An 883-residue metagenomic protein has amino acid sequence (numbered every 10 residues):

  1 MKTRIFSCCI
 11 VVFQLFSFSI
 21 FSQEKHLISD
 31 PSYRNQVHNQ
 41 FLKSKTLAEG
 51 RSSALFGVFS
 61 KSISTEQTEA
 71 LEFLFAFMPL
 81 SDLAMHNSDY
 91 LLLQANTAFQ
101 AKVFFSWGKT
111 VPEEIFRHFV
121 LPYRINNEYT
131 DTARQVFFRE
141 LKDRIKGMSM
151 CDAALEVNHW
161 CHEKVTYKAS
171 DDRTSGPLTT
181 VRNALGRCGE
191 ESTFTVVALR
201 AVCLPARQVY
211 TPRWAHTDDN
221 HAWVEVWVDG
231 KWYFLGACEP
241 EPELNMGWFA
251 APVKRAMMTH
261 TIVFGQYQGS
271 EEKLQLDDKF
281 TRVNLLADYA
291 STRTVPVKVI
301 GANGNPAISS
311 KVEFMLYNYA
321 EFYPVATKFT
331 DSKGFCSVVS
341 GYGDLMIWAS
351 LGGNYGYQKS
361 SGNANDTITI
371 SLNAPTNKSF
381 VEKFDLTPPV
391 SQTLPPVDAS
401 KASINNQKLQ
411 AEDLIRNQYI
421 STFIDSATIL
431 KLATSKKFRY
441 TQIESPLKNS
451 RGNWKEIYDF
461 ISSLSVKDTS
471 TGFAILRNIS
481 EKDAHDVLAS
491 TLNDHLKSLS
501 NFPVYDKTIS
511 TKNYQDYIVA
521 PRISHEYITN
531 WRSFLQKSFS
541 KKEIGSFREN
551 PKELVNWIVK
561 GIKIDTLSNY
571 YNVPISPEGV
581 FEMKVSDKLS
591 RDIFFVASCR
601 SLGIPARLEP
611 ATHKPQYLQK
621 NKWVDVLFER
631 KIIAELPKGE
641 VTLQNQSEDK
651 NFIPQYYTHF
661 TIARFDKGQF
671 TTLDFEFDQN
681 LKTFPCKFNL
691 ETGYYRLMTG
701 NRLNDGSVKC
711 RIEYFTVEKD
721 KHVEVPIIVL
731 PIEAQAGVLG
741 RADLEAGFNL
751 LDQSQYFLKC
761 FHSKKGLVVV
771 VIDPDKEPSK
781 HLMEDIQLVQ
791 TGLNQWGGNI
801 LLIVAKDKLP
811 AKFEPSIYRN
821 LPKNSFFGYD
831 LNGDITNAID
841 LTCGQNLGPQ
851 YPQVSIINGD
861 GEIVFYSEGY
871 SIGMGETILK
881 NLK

Functional and structural regions predicted by a protein language model:
S29, R139, D143-R144, M148 (+9 more regions): Hydrophobic/aromatic-rich core segments of domains that either
S29-N183, S403, K408, E412-M583 (+1 more regions): Secondary-structure boundary elements
A302-E321, G343-D344, N550, E648-F675 (+1 more regions): Short, ordered, surface-exposed loop/turn motifs in non-cytosolic proteins
N318-S340, K667-F684: Short, acidic Ser/Thr/Gly-rich low-complexity loop/linker segments typical of extracellular and cell-surface proteins
G353-P375, R702-L730: Structured interaction patches on ligand/partner-binding surfaces of diverse proteins
L758-L782, I786, N799-I803: Short active-site neighborhood of thiol/selenol oxidoreductases, capturing the structured segment around
S816-Y851: Short, internal strand/loop/helix patches that form the active-site neighborhood or redox-interaction surface
P849-E868: A short, hydrophobic beta-strand/beta-hairpin element that forms part of a small beta-sheet core
